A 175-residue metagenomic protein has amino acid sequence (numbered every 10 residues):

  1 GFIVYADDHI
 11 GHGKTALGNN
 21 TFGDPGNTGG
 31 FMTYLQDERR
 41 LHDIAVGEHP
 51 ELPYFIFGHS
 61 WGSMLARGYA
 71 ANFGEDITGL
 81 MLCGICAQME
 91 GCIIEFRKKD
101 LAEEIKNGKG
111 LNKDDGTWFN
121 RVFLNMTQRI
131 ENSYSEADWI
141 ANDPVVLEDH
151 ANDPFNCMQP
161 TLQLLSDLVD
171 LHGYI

Functional and structural regions predicted by a protein language model:
G1-N19: Conserved alpha/beta-hydrolase
G18-G26: Short glycine/proline- and charge-enriched loop/turn segments that cap or connect secondary-structure elements
G26-V46: Alpha/beta-hydrolase active-site loop
H49-S60: Alpha/beta-hydrolase fold nucleophile elbow
G58-G68: Glycine-rich nucleophile elbow surrounding the catalytic serine of serine-hydrolase chemistry
G68-C157: Alpha/beta-hydrolase-fold enzymes
P160-I175: Active-site nucleophile elbow and catalytic-triad environment of alpha/beta-hydrolase enzymes
